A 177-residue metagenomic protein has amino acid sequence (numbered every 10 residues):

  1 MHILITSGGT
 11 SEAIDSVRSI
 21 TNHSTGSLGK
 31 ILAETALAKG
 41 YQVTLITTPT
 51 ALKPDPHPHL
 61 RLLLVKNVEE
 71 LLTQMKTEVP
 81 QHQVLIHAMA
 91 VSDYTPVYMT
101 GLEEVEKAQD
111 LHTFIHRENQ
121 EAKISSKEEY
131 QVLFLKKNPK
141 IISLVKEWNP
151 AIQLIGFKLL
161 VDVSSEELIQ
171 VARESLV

Functional and structural regions predicted by a protein language model:
M1-V177: A cross-family phosphate/adenosyl-ligand binding-site feature
